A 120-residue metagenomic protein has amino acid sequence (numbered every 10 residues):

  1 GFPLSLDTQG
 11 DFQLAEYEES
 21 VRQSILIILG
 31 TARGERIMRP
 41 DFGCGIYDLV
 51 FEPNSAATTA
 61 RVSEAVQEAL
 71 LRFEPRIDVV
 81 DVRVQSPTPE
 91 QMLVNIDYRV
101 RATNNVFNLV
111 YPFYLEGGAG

Functional and structural regions predicted by a protein language model:
G1-E64, E68, V80, Q85-G120: Immediate N-terminus of the mature polypeptide
L71-V79: Short secondary-structure junctions
